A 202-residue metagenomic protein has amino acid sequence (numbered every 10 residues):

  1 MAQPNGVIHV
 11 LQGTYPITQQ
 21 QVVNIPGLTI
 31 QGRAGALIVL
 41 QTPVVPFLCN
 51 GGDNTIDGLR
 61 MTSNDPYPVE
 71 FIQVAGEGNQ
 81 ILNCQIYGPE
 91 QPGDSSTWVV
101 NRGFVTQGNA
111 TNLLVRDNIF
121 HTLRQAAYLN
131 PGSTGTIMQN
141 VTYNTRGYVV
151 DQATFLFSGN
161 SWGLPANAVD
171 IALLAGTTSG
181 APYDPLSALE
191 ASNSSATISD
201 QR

Functional and structural regions predicted by a protein language model:
N5, Q12, P16-I17, P26-V74 (+2 more regions): Right-handed parallel beta-helix/beta-spiral solenoid domain characteristic of secreted/periplasmic
G6, Q125: Acidic Asp/Glu-based divalent-cation binding sites
Q21-V23, G93-S96, G135, D170-L173: Short aromatic-enriched loop/helix-cap "lid" or pocket-rim segments at secondary-structure transitions that line
N24, N50, A75, W98-V100 (+3 more regions): Exposed loop/turn and edge beta-strand positions of beta-sandwich/beta-sheet ligand-binding modules
G27, Q31-A36, G52-S63, E77-P92 (+4 more regions): Right-handed parallel beta-helix
V45-P46, P68-F71, P92-G93, N101-V105 (+3 more regions): Structural detector of coil-to-beta-strand junctions
